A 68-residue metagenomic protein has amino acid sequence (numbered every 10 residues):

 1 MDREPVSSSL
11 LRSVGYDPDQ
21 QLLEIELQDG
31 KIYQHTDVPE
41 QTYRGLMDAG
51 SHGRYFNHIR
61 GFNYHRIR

Functional and structural regions predicted by a protein language model:
M1-R68: Acidic/histidine-enriched, beta-strand-rich ligand/metal-binding domains
